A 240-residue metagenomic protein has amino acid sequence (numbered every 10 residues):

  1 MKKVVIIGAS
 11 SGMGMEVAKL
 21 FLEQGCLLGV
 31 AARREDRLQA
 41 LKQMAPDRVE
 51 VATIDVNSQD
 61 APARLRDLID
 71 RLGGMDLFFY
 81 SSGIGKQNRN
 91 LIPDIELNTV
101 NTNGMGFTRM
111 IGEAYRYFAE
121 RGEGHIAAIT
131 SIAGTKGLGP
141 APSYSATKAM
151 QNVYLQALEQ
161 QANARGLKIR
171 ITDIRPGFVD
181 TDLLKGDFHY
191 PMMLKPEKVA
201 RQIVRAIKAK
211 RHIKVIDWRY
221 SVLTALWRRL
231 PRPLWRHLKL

Functional and structural regions predicted by a protein language model:
S10-S11: Conserved glycine-rich cofactor-binding loop
A45-D60: Rossmann-fold cofactor-recognition segment
F79-Q87: Conserved NAD(P)H cofactor-binding loop of Rossmann-fold oxidoreductase domains
N88-N101: Short alpha-helical oligomerization interface
I111, T147: Active-site helix of classical SDR
S131: Residue(s) in the substrate-gating loop at a strand-loop-helix junction that position the organic substrate next
D173, F188-T224: C-terminal helical subdomain
